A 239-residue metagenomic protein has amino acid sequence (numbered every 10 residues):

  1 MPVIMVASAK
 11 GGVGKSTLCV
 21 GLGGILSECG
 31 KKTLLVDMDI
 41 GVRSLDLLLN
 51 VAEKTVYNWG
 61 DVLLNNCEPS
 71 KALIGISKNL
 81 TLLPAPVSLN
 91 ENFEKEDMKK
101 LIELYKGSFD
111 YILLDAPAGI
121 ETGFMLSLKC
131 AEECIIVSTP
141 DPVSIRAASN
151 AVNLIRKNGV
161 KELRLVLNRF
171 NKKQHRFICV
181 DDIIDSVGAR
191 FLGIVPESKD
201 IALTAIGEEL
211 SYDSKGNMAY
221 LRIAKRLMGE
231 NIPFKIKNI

Functional and structural regions predicted by a protein language model:
P2-M38: Walker A/P-loop phosphate-binding motif and the immediately C-terminal alpha-helix
L35-G107, I201-G207: P-loop/Walker-type NTP enzyme "switch/lid" segment
L35-V36, L114, L167: Hydrophobic residues in beta-strands of the RecA-like P-loop NTPase core, especially within AAA+ ATPase
K106-G123: Glycine-rich phosphate-binding loop used to anchor ATP phosphates in small-molecule kinases, encompassing both
E121-P142: Inter-motif core of Ras-like GTPase G domains
A147-G159: Conserved C-terminal guanine-recognition region of P-loop GTPase G domains, centered on the G4
K157-I239: C-terminal lobe/tail of nucleotide-utilizing enzymes
